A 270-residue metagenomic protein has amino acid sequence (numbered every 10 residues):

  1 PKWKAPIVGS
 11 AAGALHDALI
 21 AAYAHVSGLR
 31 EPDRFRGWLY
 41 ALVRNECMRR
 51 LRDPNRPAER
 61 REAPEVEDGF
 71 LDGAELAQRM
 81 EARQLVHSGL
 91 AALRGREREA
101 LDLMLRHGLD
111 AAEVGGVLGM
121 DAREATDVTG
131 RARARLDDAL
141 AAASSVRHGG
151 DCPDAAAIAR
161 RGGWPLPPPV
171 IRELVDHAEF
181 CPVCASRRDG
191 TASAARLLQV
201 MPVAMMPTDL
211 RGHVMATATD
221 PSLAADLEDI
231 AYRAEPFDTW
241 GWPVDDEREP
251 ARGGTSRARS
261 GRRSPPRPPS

Functional and structural regions predicted by a protein language model:
P1, A18, F35-V43, A132: Residue-level preference for hydrophobic side chains embedded in well-ordered alpha helices
P1-V8, L51, L90: Amphipathic, Lys/Arg- and hydrophobic-enriched alpha-helical face
I7-H25: Conserved RNAP core-binding helix
A24-E31, A41-E62, L71-G73, Q78-A82 (+1 more regions): Arg/Lys-rich amphipathic alpha helix in sigma70-family domain 2
R44, M48, L118-L140: DNA-recognition helix of helix-turn-helix
P57, E62-L76, A141-S270: Proline- and threonine-rich low-complexity intrinsically disordered cytosolic regions
A100-L101: A short pre-motif secondary-structure segment
H107-E124, P182: Helix-turn-helix DNA-binding module
